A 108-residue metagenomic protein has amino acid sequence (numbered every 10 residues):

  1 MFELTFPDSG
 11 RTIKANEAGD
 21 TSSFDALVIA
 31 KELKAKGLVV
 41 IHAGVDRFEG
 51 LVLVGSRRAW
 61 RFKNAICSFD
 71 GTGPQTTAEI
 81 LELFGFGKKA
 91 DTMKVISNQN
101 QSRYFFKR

Functional and structural regions predicted by a protein language model:
F2-F48, R57, E82-K88, K94 (+1 more regions): Bulky hydrophobic segments
G50-M93: Amphipathic alpha-helical packing elements
